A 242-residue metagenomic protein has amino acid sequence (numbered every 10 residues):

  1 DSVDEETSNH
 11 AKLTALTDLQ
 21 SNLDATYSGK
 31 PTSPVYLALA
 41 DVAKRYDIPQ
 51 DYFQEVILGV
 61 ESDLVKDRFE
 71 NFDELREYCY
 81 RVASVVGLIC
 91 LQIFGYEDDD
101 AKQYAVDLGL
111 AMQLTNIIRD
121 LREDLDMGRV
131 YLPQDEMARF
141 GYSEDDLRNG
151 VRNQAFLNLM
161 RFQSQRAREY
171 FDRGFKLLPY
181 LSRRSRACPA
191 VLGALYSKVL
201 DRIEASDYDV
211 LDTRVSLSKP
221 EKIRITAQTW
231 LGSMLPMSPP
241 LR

Functional and structural regions predicted by a protein language model:
S2-Q113, I118, R122-R242: Catalytic cores of Mg2+-dependent Asp-rich isoprenoid enzymes
